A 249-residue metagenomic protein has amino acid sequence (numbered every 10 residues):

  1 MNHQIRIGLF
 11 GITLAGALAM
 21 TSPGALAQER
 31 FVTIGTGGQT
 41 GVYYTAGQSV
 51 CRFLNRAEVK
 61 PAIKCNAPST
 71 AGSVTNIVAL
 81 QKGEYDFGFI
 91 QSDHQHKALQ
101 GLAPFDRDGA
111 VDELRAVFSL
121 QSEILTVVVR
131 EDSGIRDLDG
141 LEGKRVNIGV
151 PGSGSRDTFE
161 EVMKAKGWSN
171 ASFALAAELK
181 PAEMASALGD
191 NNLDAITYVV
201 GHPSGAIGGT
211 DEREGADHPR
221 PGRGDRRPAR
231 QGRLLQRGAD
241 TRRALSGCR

Functional and structural regions predicted by a protein language model:
M1-I12: Bacterial N-terminal signal peptides that target proteins for export
T13-A15, A25: Cleavable N-terminal signal peptides
E29, K60-A62, G72-T75, K82-Y85 (+4 more regions): Extracytoplasmic
E29-A57, E123-D190: Bilobed "Venus flytrap"/periplasmic-binding protein-like clamshell domains and structurally analogous long
C51-R52, N66-D108, V127, I135 (+3 more regions): Pocket-flanking alpha-helical
S92-H94, A103, S133, N170-R249: Pocket-lining segment of extracytoplasmic ligand-binding domains
R107-L120, S246-R249: A structural signal for short loop-to-beta-strand junctions that line the ligand-binding cleft of periplasmic/secreted
